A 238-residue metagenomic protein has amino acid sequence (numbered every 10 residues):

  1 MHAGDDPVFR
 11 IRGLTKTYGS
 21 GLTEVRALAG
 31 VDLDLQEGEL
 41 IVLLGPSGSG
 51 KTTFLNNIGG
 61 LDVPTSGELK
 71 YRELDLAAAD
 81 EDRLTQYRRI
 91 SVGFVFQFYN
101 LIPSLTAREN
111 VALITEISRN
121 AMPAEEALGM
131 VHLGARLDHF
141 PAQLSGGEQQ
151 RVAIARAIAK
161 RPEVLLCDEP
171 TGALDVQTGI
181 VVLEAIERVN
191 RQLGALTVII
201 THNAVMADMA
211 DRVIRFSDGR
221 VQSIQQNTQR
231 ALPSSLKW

Functional and structural regions predicted by a protein language model:
M1-T17, S223-W238: ABC-family P-loop ATPase nucleotide-binding domain
P7-F216: ABC family nucleotide-binding domain
K160, G179, Q222, L232-P233: Extended alpha-helical regions
V213-Q226: H-loop (His-switch) and adjacent beta-strand-loop-beta switch element of ABC-type ATPase nucleotide-binding domains
